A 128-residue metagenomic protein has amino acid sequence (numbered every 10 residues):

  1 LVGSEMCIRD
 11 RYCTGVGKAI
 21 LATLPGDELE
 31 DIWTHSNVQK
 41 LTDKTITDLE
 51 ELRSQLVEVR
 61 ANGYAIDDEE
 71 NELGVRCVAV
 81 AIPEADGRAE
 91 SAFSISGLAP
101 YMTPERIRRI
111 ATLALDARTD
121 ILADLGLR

Functional and structural regions predicted by a protein language model:
S4-E5, R9-N71: Short, solvent-exposed recognition segments
L21, P25, L115-L122, G126: Short amphipathic alpha-helical signal-transduction/dimerization elements
N37-K40, G97, L125: Short amphipathic alpha-helical interaction patches enriched in hydrophobic/aromatic residues with interspersed Lys/Arg
D48-A117: Extended hydrophobic
E84, G126-L127: ATP-binding/phosphotransfer module of carbohydrate and carboxylate kinases, centering on a glycine-rich
